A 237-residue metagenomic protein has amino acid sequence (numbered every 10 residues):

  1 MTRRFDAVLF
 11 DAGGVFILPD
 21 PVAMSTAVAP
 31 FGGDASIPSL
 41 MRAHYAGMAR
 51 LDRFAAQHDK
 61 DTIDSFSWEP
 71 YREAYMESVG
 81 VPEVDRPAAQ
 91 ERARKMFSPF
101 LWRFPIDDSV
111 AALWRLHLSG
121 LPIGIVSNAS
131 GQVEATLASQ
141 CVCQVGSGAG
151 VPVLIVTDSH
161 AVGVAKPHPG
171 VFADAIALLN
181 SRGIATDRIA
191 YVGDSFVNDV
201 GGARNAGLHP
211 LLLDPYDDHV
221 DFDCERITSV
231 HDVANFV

Functional and structural regions predicted by a protein language model:
M1-F10, V15, E83-R86, V110-H117 (+1 more regions): Asp-based, Mg2+/Mn2+-dependent phosphohydrolase catalytic module
T2-D107, A111-W114, L118-P122, G131-A135: N-terminal helical cap/lid subdomain that shapes the substrate entry/recognition surface in HAD-like hydrolases
